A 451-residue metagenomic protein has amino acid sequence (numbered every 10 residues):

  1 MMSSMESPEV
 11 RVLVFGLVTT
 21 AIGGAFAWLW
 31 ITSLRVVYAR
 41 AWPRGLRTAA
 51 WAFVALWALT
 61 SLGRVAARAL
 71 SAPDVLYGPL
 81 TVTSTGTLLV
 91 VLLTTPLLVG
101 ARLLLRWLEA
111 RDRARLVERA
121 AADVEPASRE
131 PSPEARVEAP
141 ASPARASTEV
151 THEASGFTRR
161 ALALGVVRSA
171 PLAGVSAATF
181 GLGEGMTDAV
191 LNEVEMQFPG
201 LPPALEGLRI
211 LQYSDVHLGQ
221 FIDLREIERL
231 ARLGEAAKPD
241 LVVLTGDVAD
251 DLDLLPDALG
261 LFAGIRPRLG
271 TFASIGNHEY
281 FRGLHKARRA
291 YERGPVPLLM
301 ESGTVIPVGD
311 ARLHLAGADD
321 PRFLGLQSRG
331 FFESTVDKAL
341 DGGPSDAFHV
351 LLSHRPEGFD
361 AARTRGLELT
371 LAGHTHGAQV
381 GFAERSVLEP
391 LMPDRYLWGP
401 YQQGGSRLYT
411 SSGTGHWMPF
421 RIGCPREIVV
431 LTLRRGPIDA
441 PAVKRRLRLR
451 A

Functional and structural regions predicted by a protein language model:
M1-M186, K444, R450-A451: Non-catalytic terminal accessory segments
V190-E193, Q197-R450: Soluble catalytic domains of enzymes that build or remodel membrane lipids, polysaccharides, and related
